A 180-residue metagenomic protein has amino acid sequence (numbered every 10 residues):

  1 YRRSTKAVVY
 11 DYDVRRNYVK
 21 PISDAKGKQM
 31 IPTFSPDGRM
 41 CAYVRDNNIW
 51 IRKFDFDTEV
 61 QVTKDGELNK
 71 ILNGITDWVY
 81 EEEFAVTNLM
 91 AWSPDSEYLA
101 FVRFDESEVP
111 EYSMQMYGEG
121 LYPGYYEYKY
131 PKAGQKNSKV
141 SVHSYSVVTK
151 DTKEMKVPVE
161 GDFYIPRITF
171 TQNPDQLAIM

Functional and structural regions predicted by a protein language model:
Y1-M180: Beta-propeller folds
